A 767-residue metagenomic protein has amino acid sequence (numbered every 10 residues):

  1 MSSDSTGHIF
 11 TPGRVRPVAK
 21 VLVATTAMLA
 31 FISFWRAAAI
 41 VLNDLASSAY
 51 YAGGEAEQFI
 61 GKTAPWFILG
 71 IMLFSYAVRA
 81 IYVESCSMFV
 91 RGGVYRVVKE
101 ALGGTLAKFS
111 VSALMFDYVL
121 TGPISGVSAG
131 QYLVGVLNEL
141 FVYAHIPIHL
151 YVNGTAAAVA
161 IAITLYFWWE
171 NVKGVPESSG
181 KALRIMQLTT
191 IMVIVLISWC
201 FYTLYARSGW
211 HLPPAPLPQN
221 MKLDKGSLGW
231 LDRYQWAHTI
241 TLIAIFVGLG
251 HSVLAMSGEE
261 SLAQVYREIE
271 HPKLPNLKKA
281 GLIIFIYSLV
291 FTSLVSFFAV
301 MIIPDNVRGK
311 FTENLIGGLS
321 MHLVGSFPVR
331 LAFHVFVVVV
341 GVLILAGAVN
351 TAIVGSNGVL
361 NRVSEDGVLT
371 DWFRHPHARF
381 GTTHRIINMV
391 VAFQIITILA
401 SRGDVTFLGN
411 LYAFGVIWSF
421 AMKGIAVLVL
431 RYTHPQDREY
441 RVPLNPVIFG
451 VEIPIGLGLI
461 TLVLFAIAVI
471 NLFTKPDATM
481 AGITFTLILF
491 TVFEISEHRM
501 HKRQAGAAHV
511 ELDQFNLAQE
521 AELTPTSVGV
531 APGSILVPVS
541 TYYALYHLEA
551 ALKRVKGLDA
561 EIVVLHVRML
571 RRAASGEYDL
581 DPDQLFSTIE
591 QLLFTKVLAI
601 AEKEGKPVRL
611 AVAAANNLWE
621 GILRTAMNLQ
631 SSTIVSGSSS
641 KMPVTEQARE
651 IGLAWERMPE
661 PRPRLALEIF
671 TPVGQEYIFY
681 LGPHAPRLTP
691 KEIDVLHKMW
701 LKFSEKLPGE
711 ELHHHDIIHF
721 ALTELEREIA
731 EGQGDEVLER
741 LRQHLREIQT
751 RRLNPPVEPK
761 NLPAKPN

Functional and structural regions predicted by a protein language model:
M1-A52, S87, R96-E100, G104-T105 (+3 more regions): Membrane-interface "cap" regions at the ends of multi-pass membrane proteins
G53-A113, P123-I163, Y287-S293: Extracellular loop-to-transmembrane helix junctions
G103, E139, K222-L231, A280-A348 (+1 more regions): TM-loop-TM module centered on a large, flexible mid-protein loop between adjacent transmembrane helices in multi-pass
G104-A107, H149-I161, E268-T292, N361-L399 (+1 more regions): Loop-to-transmembrane helix boundary motifs in multi-pass membrane proteins
K181, W372-R385, K423-L472, P476 (+1 more regions): C-terminal membrane-solvent junction of multi-pass transporters and transport-like membrane proteins
T190-G229, F297-D305, K423-E439, E494-G506: Hydrophobic alpha-helical segments and their helix-loop junctions in multi-pass secondary transporters
D404, G409, V416, I448-K502: A generic transmembrane alpha-helix motif of multi-pass inner-membrane proteins
V510-E676: Structured cytosolic domains appended to multi-pass membrane proteins
